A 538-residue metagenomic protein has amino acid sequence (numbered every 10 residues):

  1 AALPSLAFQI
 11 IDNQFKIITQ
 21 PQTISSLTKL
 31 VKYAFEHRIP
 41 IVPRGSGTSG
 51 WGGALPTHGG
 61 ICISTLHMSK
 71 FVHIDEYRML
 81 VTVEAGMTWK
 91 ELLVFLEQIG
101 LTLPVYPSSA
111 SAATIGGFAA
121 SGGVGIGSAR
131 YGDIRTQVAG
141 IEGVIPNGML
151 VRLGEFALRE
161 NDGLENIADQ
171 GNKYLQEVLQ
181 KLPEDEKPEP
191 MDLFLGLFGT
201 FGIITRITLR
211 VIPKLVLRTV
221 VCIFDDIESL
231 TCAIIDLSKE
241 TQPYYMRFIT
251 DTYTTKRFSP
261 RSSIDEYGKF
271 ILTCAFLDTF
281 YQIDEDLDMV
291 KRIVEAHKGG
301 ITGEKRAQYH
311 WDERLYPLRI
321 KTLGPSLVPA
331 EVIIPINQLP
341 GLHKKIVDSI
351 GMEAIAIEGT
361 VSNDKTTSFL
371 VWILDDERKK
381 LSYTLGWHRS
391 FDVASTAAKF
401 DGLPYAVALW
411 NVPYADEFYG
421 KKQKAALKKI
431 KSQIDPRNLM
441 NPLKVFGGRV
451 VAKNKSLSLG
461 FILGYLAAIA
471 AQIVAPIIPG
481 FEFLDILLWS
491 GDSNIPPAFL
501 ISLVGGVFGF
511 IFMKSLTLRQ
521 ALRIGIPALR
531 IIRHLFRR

Functional and structural regions predicted by a protein language model:
A1, T19-P21, I41-G45, I63-T65 (+11 more regions): General beta-strand structural signal in soluble alpha/beta enzymes
A2-S5, L209-V211, R218-D392, T396 (+1 more regions): C-terminal substrate-recognition/cap domain of FAD-linked oxidoreductases
A2-S69, L103-P104: Glycine-rich N-terminal segment of FAD-binding domains in flavoprotein oxidoreductases, spanning the beta-loop-helix
T23, T48, M79-L80, M87-L92 (+2 more regions): Short, structural beta-strand-to-alpha-helix junction motif
K70-I74, V83-A85, W89-E240: FAD-binding subdomain of flavoenzyme oxidoreductases
A408-V451: Activity-critical C-terminal alpha-helical subdomain
A452-P527, I532-R538: Juxtamembrane/disordered regions of integral membrane proteins
